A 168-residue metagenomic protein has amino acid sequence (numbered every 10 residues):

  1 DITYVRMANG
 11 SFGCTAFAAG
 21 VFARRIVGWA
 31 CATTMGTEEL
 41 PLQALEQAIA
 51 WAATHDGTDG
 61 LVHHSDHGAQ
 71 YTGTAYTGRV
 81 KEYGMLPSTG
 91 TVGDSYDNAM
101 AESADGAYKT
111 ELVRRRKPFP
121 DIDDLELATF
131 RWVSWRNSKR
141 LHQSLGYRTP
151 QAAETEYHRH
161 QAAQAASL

Functional and structural regions predicted by a protein language model:
D1-L168: Charged DNA-binding/catalytic regions of mobile-element recombinases
